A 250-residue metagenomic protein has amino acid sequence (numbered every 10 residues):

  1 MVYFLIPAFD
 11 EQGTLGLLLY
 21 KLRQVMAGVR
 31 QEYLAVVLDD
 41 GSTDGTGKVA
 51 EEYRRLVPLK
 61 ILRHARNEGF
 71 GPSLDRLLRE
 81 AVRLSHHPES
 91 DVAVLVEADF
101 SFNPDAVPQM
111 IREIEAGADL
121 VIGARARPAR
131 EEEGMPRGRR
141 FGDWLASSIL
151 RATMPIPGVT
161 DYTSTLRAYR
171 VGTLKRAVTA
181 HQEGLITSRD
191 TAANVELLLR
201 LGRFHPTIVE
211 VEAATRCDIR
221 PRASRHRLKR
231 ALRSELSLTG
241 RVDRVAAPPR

Functional and structural regions predicted by a protein language model:
M1, Y20-K21, G28, Y53 (+1 more regions): Hydrophobic helical membrane-anchoring modules
I6, Q31-G41, L62-H64: Short beta-strand/loop segment that forms part of the nucleotide-sugar
E11-M26: Short, well-formed alpha-helical segments that are part of the catalytic scaffolds of diverse glycosyltransferases
G13-G16, S42-Y53: Acidic helix N-cap motif at the loop->helix transition within catalytic regions of sugar-transfer enzymes
M26-Q31, R54-P58, H86: Short helix-capping segments at alpha-helix termini
D39-K48, R66, F100: A conserved acidic beta->alpha catalytic loop
K60-E80, S90-V92, P104-E183, I219-H226: Acceptor/aglycone-binding surface of glycosyltransferases and processive sugar-polymer synthases
H86-S101: Short beta-strand-to-loop acidic/aromatic patch adjacent to the donor-nucleotide binding site
